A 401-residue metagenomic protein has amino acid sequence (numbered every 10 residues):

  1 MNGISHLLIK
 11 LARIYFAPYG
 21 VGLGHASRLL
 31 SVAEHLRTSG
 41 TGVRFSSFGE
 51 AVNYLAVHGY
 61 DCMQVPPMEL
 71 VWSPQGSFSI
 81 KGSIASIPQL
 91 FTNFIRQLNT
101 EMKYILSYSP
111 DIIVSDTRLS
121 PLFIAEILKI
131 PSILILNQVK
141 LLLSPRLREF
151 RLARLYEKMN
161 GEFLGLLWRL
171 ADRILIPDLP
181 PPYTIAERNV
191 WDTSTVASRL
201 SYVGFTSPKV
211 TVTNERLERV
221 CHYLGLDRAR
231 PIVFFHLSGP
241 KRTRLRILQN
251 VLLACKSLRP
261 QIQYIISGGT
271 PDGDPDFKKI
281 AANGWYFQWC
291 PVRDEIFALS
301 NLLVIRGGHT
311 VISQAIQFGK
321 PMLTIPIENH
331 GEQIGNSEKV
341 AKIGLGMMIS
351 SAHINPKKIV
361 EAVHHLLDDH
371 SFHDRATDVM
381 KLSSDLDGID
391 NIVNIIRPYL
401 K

Functional and structural regions predicted by a protein language model:
L11-A12, G20, T38-S39, R44-T92 (+1 more regions): Conserved nucleotide-sugar phosphate-binding/catalytic loop shared by glycosyltransferases and other
A33, S207-L302: Donor-nucleotide binding loops and adjacent catalytic segments primarily of GT-B fold Leloir glycosyltransferases
S79-I112, R118-S120: Conserved nucleotide-sugar donor-binding subdomain of glycosyltransferases
S109-D111, A298-G307: Acidic donor-binding loop of glycosyltransferase active sites
R151-R242, G269-P271: A nucleotide-sugar donor-handling region in carbohydrate enzymes
V311-K357, E361: Catalytic binding pocket for nucleotide-activated donors in carbohydrate/polymer assembly enzymes
M347, A352, P356-V379, K401: Conserved donor-nucleotide binding/catalytic region of nucleotide-linked donor-dependent transferases
D385-K401: C-terminal alpha-helical cap of glycosyltransferases
